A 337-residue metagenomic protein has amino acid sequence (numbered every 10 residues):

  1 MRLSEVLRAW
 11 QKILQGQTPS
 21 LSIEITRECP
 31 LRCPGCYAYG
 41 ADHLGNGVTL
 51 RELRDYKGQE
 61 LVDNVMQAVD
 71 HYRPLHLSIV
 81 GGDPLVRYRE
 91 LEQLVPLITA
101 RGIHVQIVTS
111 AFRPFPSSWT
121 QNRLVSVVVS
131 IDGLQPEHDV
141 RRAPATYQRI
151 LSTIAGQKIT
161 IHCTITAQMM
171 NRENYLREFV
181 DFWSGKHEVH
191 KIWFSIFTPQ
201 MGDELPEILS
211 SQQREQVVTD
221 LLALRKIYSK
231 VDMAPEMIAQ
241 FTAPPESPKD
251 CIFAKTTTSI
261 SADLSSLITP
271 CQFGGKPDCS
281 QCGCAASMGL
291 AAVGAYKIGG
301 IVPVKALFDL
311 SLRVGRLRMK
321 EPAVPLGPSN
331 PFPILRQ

Functional and structural regions predicted by a protein language model:
M1-S118, S311: Conserved alpha-helical substructure of the radical SAM core
L14-E24, M233-Q240, A254-F273: Short, intrinsically disordered, charge-biased short linear motifs at domain edges
Q17-P19, P248-D250, S261-Q337: Flexible mid-to-C-terminal extensions adjoining Fe-S/redox cofactors in radical SAM and related proteins
I23, R27-P30, P245, F273-K276: Processing junctions and N-termini across compartments
C36, G40-L44, T258, A286-A291: Cys/His-rich zinc-coordinating "finger/knuckle" motifs
G40, G81, I131, I196 (+1 more regions): Residues that line or immediately flank small-molecule/substrate-binding pockets and catalytic motifs
V48-T49, R101, R123-A254, T258 (+2 more regions): Radical SAM enzyme [4Fe-4S]-AdoMet core and its adjacent flexible, acidic and glycine-rich loops/tails across
